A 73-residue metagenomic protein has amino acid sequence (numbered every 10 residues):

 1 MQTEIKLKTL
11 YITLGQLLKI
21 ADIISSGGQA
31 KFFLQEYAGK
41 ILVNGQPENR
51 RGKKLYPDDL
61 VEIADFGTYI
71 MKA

Functional and structural regions predicted by a protein language model:
M1-I12: A detector for short, charged/polar N-terminal pre-domain segments
E4, G52, T68-I70: Well-ordered beta-strand positions in beta-sheet-rich domains
L10, Y37, G67: A generic "binding-loop/recognition-motif" signal
T13-K54: A basic, amphipathic helix-loop patch mediating RNA/tRNA/ribosome contacts
V43, K72-A73: Short, highly charged low-complexity linear segments
P47, D65-M71: Short, charged beta-turn/beta-strand-edge "cap" motif at the junction between a beta-strand and an adjacent loop
